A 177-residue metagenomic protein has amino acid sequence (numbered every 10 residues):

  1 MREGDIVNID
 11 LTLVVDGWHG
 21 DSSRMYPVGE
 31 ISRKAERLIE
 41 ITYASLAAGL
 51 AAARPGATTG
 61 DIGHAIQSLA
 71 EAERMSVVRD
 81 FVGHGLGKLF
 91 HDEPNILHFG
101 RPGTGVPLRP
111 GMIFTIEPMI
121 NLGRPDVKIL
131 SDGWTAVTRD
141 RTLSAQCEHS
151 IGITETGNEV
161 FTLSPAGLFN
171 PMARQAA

Functional and structural regions predicted by a protein language model:
M1-A177: Active-site neighborhoods and metal-handling regions in enzymes and metal-associated proteins
